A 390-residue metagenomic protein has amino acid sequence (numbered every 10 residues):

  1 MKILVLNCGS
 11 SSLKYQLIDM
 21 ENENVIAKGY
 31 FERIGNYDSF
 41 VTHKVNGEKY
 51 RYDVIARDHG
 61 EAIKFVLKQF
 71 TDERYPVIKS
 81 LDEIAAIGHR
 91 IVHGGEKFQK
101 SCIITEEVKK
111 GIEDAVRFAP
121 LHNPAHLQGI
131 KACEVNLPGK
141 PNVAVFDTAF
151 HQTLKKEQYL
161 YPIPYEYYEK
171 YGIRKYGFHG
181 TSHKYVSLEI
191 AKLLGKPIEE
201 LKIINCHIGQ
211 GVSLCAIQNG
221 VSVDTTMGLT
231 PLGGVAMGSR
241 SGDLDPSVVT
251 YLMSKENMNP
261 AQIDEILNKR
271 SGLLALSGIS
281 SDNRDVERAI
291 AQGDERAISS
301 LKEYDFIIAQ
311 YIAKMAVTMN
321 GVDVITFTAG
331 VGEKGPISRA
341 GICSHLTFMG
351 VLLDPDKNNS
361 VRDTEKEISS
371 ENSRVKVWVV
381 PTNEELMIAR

Functional and structural regions predicted by a protein language model:
M1-L4: Extreme N-terminal starter segment of soluble prokaryotic enzymes
S12-A56, G228: Short glycine-rich, Thr/Ser-proximal phosphate-binding strand/loop in the N-terminal lobe of ATP-dependent enzymes
Q69-I84, I190-P197, I312-D323: Phosphate/pyrophosphate-binding loops at sites that engage ATP/ADP/AMP, CoA/4′-phosphopantetheine, polyphosphate
F70, R74-H122, P141-V143, A149-L160: Short beta-strand-loop/turn "lid" adjacent to the catalytic site in phosphate-handling enzymes
F150-S254: Glycine-rich phosphate-binding loop of actin/hexokinase-like ATP-binding domains
I217-Q218, V223-E256, E265, A329-S360: Catalytic phosphate/nucleotide-handling subdomain of diverse soluble enzymes
E265, G272-L276, N283-T318: Adenine-nucleotide phosphate-binding core of ATP-dependent small-molecule kinases
I298, K302-N320, G332-R390: Internal helix-turn-beta structural module
